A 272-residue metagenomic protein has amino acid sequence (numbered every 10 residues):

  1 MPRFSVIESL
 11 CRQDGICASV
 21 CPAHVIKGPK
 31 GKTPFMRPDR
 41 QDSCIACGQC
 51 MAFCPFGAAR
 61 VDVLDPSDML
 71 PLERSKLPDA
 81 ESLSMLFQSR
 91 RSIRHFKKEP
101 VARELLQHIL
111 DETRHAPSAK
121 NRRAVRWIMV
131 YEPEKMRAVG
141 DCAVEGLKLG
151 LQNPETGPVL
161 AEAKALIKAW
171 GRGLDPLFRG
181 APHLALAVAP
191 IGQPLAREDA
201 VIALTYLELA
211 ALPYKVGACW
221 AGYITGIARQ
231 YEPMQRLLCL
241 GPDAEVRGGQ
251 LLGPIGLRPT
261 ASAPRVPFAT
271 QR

Functional and structural regions predicted by a protein language model:
M1-R272: Acidic, surface-exposed loops and disordered segments
